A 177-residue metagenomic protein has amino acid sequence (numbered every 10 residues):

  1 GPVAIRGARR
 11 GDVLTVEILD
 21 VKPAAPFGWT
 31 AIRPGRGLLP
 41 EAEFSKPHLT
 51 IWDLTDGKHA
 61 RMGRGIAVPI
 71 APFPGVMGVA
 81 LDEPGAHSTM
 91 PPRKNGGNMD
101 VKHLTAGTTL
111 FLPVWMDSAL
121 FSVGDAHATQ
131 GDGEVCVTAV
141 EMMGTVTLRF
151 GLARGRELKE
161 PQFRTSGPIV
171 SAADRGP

Functional and structural regions predicted by a protein language model:
G1-K102: N-terminal, charged/glycine-rich beta-strand/loop interface patches
I70-N98, K102-P177: Conserved mixed alpha/beta catalytic, RNA-binding, or beta-rich assembly cores of soluble enzyme, regulatory
